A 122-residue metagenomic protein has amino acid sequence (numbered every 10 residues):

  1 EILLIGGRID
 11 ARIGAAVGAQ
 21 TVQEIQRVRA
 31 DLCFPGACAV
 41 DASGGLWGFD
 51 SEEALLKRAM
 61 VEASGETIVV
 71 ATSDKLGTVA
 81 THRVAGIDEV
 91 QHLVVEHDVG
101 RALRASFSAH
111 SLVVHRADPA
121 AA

Functional and structural regions predicted by a protein language model:
E1-A122: Conserved phosphate- and dinucleotide-binding cores of soluble alpha/beta proteins, encompassing both enzyme active
